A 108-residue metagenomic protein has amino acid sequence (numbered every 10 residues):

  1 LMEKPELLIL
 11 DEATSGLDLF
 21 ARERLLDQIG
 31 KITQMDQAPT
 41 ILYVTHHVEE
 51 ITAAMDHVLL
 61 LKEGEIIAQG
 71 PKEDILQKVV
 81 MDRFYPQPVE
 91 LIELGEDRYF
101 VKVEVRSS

Functional and structural regions predicted by a protein language model:
M2-E6: A short, proline-enriched helix->beta-strand linker immediately N-terminal to the Walker B motif in ABC-type P-loop
L8-D11: Catalytic Walker B motif of ABC-type/P-loop ATPase nucleotide-binding domains
L19-A21: Helix N-cap at the start of a conserved alpha-helix in ABC-type nucleotide-binding domains
E23-Q37: Helical segment within the ABC ATPase nucleotide-binding domain
T45-H46: H-loop/switch region of ABC-family ATPase nucleotide-binding domains
Q69-G70: ABC ATPase "signature
Y85-S108: ABC ATPase nucleotide-binding domains
